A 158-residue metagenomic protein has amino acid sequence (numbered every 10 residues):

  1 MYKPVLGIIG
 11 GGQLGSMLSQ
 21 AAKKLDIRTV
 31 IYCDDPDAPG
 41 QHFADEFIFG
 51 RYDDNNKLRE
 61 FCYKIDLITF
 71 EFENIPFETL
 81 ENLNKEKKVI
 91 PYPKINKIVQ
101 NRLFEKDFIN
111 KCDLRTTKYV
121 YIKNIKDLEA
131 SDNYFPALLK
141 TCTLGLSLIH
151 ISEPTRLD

Functional and structural regions predicted by a protein language model:
M1, G40-Q41, S131, T141-G145: Solvent-exposed alpha-helices and their adjacent loops that cap or buttress functional pockets in soluble metabolic
M1-Q100, F104: ATP-binding N-terminal substructure of ATP-dependent carboxylate-amine bond-forming enzymes
T29, V89, T116-T117, A137: Hydrophobic anchor at the start of a short beta-strand that flanks the dinucleotide cofactor-binding loop
Q41-H42, I90, L114-R115, T143-S147: Short glycine-enriched loop/turn motifs at secondary-structure junctions
F47-Y52, V120-N124, S152: Short acidic-hydrophobic, aromatic-tinged amphipathic segments that line or gate anion-handling sites
K97-P136: Glycine-/Pro-rich loop/turn segments that contact NAD(P) or position catalytic residues in Rossmann-like domains
I109, N133-H150: ATP-grasp fold ATP-binding core
I149-D158: Single conserved hydrophobic/aromatic residue that forms the stacking wall/gate of nucleotide- or nucleobase-binding
